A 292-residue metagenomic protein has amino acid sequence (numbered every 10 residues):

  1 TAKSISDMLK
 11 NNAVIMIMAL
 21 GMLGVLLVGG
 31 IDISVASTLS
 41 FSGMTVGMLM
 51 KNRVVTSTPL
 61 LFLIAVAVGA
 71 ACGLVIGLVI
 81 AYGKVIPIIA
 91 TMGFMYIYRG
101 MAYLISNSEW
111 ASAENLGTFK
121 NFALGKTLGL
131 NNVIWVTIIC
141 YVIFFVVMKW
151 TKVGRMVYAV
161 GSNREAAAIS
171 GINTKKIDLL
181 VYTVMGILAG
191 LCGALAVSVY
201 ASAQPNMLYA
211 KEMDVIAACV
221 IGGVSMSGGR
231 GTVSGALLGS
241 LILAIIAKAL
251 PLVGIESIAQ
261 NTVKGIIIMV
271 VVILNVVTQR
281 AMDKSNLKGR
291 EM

Functional and structural regions predicted by a protein language model:
T1-D7, N11, A102-I105, A123 (+4 more regions): Inter-helical junctions in multi-pass inner-membrane proteins, predominant in energy-converting antiporter-like
T1-V54, L78-V85, G223-V233, I266: Single transmembrane alpha-helix segments in multi-pass membrane proteins
N12-M22, F41, A70-L74, I138-V142 (+5 more regions): Hydrophobic alpha-helical segments embedded in the membrane of multi-pass proteins
V28-I31, A70-A111, W150-K152, Y209 (+2 more regions): Short loop segments and helix-boundary regions at transmembrane helix junctions of multi-pass inner-membrane proteins
S57-A65, A71-I76, I80, T127-A203: Helix-loop-helix "hairpin" substructures at the membrane interface of multi-pass membrane proteins
G83, P87-W150, I177-L180, V199-L208 (+2 more regions): Transmembrane helix-bundle core of multi-pass membrane transporters and related energy-transducing complexes
I169-K176, L250-M292: Cytosolic-side transmembrane-helix boundaries in multi-pass membrane proteins
A189, V199-G265: Transmembrane alpha-helical segments in multi-pass inner-membrane proteins
